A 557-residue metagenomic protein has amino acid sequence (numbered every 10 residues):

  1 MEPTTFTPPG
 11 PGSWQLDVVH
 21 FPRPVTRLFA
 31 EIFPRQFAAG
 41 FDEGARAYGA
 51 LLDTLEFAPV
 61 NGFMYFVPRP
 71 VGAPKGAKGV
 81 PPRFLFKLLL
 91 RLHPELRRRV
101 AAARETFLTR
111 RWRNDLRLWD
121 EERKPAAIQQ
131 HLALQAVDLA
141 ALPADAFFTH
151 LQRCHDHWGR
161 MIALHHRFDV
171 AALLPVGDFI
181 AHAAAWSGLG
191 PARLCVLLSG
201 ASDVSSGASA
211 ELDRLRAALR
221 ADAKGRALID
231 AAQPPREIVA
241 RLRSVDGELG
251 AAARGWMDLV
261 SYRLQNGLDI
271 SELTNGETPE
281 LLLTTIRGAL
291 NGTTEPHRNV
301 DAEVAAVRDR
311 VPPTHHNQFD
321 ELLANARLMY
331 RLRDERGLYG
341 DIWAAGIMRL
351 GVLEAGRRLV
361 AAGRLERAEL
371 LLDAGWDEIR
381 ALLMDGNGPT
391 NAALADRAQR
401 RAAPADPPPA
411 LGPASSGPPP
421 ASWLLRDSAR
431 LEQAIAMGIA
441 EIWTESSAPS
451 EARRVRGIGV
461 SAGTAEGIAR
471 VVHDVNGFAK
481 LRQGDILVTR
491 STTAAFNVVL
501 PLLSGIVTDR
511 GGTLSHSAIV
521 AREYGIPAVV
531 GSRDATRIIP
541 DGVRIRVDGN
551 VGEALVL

Functional and structural regions predicted by a protein language model:
M1, A469-I486, R490-L557: Acidic, glycine-rich flexible loop/linker segments
M1-L332, R336, I347, L371: N-terminal, non-catalytic alpha-helical interaction modules of very large eukaryotic scaffold proteins
A140, G190, E366, L372-D373 (+4 more regions): Generic, ordered loop/turn and secondary-structure boundary motif
A140-A141, S205-A210, R214-A221, A231 (+3 more regions): Protease-associated
N299, R308-F319, R349, A361 (+12 more regions): Hydrophobic/basic alpha-helical segments enriched in Actinobacteria
E321, N325-A421, R426-D427: Extended, domain-scale alpha-helical bundle/helix-rich regions
L359, R453-V455, G459, G463 (+3 more regions): Short glycine- and Lys/Arg-enriched binding-loop motifs that mark or flank ligand-binding interfaces
